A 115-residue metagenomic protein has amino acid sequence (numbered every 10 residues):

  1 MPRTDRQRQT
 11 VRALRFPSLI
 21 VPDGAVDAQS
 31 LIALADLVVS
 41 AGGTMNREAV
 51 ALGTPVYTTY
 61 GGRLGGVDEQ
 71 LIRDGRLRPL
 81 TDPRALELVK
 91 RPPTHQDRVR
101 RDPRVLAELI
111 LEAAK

Functional and structural regions predicted by a protein language model:
M1-P22: Catalytic donor nucleotide-activated moiety binding site of glycosyltransferases and closely related
P2-D5, A25, A41-G43, Y60 (+1 more regions): Fold-independent oxyanion-binding glycine-rich loops and adjacent beta-strand/coil segments at enzyme active sites
D5-Q9, A28-Q29, M45-N46: Short, catalytically relevant binding-site loops at active-site mouths
T10-L14, V50, E69: Short, well-ordered secondary-structure micro-motifs
F16-S18, Y57-T58, D74-R76: Short, hinge-like loop/turn segments at secondary-structure boundaries
P22-S30: Conserved active-site histidine-acidic residue motif and adjacent donor-binding/catalytic loop of glycosyltransferases
L31-D68: A donor-sugar binding/catalytic signature common to diverse glycosyltransferases and related nucleotide-sugar
D74-K115: Leloir-type glycosyltransferase catalytic cores
